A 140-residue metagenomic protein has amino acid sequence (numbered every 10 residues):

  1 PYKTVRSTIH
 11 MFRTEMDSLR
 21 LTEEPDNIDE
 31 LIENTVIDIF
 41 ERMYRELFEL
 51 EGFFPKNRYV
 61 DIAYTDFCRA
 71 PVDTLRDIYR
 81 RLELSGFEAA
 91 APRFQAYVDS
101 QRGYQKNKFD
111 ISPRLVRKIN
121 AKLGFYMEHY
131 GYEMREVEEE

Functional and structural regions predicted by a protein language model:
P1-A89: PAPS-dependent sulfotransferase catalytic domain
I9, M16, R102-Q105, M134: Short amphipathic alpha-helical interaction/hinge segments
D38-R42, E46, R114, K118-F125: A non-catalytic, amphipathic alpha-helix used as a structural packing/dimerization or gating element in enzyme scaffolds
E83-G86, Q101-G103, N107, E136-E140: C-terminal amphipathic helix plus adjacent low-complexity, charged tail appended to glycosyltransferase catalytic
G86-S100: Short glycine/proline-rich, acidic loop/turn segments that cap or connect secondary-structure elements
Y104-R117: Short, flexible active-site recognition loops that position polar ligands and cofactors
V116-E140: C-terminal accessory extensions appended to soluble enzyme cores
